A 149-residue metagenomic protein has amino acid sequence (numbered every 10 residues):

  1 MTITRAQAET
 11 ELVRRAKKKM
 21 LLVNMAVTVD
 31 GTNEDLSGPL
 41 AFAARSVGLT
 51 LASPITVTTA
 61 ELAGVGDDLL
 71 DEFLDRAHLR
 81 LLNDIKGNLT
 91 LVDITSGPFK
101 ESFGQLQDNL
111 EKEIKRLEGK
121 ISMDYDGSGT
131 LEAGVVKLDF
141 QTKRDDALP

Functional and structural regions predicted by a protein language model:
M1-D67, D126-P149: Conserved short "hinge" loops at termini or chain/domain junctions
G66-K86: Elongated alpha-helical scaffolds
L91-T95: Short, surface-exposed beta-strand/strand-loop-strand elements in extracellular ectodomains
P98-L117: An exposed acidic His-Trp-rich patch
K112-A133: Short, Lys/Arg-rich amphipathic alpha-helical interaction segments that bind nucleic acids or acidic protein surfaces
